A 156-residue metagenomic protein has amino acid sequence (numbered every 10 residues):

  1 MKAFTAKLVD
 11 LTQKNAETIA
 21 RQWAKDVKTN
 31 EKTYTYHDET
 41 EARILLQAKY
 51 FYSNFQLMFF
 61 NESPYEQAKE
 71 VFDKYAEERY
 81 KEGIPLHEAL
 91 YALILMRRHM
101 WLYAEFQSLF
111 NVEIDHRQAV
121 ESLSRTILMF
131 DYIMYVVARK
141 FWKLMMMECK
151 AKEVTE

Functional and structural regions predicted by a protein language model:
M1-Y75, L109-E156: Core of compact, soluble alpha-helical bundle domains
E82-Q107, I133-K140, L144-M146: Hydrophobic, helix-rich cores of sensory/ligand-binding and other regulatory modules that couple small-molecule
